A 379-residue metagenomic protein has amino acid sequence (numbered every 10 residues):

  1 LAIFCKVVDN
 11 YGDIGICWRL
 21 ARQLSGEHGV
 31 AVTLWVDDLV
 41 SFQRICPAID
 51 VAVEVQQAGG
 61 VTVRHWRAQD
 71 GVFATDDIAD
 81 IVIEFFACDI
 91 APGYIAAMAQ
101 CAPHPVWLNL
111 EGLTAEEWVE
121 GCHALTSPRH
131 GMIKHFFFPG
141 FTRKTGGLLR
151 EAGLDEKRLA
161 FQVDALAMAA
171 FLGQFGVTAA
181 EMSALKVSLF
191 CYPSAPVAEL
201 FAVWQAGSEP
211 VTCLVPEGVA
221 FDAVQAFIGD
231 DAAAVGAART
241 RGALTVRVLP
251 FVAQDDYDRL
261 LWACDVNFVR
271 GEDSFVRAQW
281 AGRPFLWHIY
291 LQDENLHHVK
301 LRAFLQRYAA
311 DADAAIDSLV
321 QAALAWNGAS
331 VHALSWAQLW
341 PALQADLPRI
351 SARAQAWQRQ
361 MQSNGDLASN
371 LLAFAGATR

Functional and structural regions predicted by a protein language model:
I3-I14, F190-S194, V266: Short, glycine-rich nucleotide/cofactor-binding loops
K6-G29, T33-M132, G218: Active-site and donor-binding regions of nucleotide-sugar-utilizing enzymes
Y11, W18-R22, A79, F251-K300: A donor-sugar binding/catalytic signature common to diverse glycosyltransferases and related nucleotide-sugar
W66-A68, L214, F227-Q279: Donor nucleotide-activated moiety binding/catalytic core segment of transferases that use nucleotide-activated donors
A102-V106, E209, R283: A short helix->loop->beta-strand "cap" motif at the edges of active sites that frequently abuts
E111-A198: A nucleotide-sugar donor-handling region in carbohydrate enzymes
R270-R349, A354: Catalytic binding pocket for nucleotide-activated donors in carbohydrate/polymer assembly enzymes
M361-R379: C-terminal alpha-helical cap of glycosyltransferases
